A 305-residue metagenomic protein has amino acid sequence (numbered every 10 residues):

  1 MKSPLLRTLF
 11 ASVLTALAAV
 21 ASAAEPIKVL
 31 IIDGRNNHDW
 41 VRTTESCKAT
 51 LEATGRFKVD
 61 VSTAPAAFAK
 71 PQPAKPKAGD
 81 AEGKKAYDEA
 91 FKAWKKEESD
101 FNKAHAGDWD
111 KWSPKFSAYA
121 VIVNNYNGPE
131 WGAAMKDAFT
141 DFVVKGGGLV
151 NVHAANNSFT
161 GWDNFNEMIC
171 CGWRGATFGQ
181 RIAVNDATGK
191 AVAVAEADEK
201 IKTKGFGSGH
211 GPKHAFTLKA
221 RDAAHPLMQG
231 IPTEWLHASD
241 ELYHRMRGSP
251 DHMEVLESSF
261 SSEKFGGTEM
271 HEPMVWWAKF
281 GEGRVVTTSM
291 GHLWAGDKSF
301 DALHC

Functional and structural regions predicted by a protein language model:
M1-V13: Bacterial N-terminal signal peptides that target proteins for export
S12-S22: Hydrophobic h-region of N-terminal signal peptides that target proteins for export in Gram-negative bacteria
A24, K28-I32, D39-F159, L293-D297: Helical hinge/lid and interdomain linker segments adjacent to catalytic or ligand-binding clefts that mediate domain
G34-N37, N127, K204-F206, G211-F216 (+3 more regions): Active-site rim elements
E52, K58, H105-D108, A118 (+1 more regions): Catalytic beta-strand/loop cores that center a nucleophilic Ser/Cys/Thr and support acyl-enzyme chemistry
K115, V121-N124, G128-Q229: A glycine-rich, often tryptophan-bearing local segment used as a flexible ligand/cofactor-contacting loop or short
G148-V150, L256, V286: Structural detector of well-ordered beta-strand residues that form the stable sheet scaffold of enzyme domains
K279-V285, M290, C305: Glycine-rich, aromatic-lined ligand/substrate-binding cores of catalytic and carbohydrate-binding domains
